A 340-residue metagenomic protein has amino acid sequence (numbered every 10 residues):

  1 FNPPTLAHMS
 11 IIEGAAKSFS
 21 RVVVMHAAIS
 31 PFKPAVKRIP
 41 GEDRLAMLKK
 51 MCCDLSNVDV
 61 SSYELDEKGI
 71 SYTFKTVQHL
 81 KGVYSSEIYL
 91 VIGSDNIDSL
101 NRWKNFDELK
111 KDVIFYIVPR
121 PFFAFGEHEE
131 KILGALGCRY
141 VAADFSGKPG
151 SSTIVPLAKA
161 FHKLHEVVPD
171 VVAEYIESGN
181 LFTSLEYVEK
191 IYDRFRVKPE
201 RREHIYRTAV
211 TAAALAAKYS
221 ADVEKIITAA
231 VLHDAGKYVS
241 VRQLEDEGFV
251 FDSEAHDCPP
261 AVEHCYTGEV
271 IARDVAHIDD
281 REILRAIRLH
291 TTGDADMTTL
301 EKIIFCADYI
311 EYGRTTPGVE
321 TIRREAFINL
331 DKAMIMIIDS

Functional and structural regions predicted by a protein language model:
F1-Y187: Nucleotidyltransferase catalytic core that binds NTPs
L6, S10-I11, R207-T211, T267-V270: Short amphipathic alpha-helical face segments that pack within enzyme cores and frequently flank/anchor catalytic
A35, E64, G93, K198-E200 (+2 more regions): Short, contiguous strand/loop micro-motifs
K37-G41, I70, R201, C258-A261 (+1 more regions): Flexible, glycine- and charge-enriched loops at secondary-structure boundaries
L45, V188-E189, A209, A213 (+1 more regions): An amphipathic alpha-helix signature
T183-P199: Extreme N-terminal tail/first-helix region
D193-R196, H204, A213-I335: Divalent metal-dependent catalytic cores for phosphoryl transfer on phosphate-bearing substrates
M336-S340: Short, intrinsically disordered, charge-balanced linker/junction segments flanking boundaries in proteins
